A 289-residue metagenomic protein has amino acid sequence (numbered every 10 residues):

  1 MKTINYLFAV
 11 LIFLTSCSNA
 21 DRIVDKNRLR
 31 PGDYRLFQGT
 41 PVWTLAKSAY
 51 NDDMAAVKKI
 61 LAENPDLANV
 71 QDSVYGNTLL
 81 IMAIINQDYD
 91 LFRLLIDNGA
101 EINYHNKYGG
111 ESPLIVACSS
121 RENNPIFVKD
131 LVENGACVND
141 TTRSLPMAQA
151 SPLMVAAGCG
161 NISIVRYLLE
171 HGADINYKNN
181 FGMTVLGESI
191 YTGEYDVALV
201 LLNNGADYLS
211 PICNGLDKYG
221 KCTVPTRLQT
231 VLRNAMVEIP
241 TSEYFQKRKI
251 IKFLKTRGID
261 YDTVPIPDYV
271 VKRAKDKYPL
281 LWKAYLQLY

Functional and structural regions predicted by a protein language model:
K2-A9: Sec-dependent signal peptide recognition, specifically the positively charged N-region followed immediately by
L11-C17: Hydrophobic h-region of N-terminal signal peptides that target proteins for export in Gram-negative bacteria
S18-N64, V74-N77, I85, R93 (+3 more regions): Intrinsically disordered, low-complexity regulatory segments in ankyrin-centric signaling systems
F37-L45, V70-L79, H105-C118, T141-P152 (+3 more regions): Ankyrin-repeat boundary/"N-cap" motif
D52, Q87, R121-N123, G160 (+1 more regions): Ankyrin-repeat intra-repeat helix-capping/turn positions
A56, D90-L91, N123-F127, S163-I164 (+2 more regions): Conserved ankyrin/ankyrin-like repeat signature
L61-L67, R93-E101, K129-V138, R166-D174 (+2 more regions): Ankyrin repeat domain, specifically the short helix-to-loop turn at the C-terminus of the second helix of each repeat
